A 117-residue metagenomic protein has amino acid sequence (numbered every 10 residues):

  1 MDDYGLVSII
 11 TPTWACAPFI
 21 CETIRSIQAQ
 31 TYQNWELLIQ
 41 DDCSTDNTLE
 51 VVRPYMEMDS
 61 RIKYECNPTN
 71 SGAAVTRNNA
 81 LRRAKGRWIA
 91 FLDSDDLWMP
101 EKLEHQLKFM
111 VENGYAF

Functional and structural regions predicted by a protein language model:
M1-F117: Nucleotide-sugar donor-binding/catalytic module of glycosyltransferases that assemble extracellular/cell-envelope
